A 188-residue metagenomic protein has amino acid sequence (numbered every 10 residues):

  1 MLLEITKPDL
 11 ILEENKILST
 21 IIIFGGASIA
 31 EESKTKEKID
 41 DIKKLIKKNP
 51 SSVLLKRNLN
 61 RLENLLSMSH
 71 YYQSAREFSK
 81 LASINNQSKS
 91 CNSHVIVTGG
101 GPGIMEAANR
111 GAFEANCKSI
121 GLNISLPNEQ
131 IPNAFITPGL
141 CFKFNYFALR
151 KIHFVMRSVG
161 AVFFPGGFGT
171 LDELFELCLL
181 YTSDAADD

Functional and structural regions predicted by a protein language model:
M1-L122: Glycine-rich beta-alpha loop segments
N15, A82-K89, P138, Y146 (+3 more regions): Nucleotide-activated sugar donor-binding and catalytic core shared by glycosyltransferases and related lipid-linked
S28, F168-G169: Short, glycine-/Ser/Thr-/acidic-enriched flexible segments
K34, L171-F175: Glycine/threonine-rich flexible loop motifs
L62-Q73, C141-A148, F168: Conserved phosphate-coordination/catalytic loops
F78-S83, L174-L180: Short, well-ordered amphipathic alpha-helices
V97-T98, P102-F164, F175: Phosphate/pyrophosphate-binding betaalpha-module
Y181-D188: Conserved small/polar residues in nucleotide/adenosyl-binding loops
